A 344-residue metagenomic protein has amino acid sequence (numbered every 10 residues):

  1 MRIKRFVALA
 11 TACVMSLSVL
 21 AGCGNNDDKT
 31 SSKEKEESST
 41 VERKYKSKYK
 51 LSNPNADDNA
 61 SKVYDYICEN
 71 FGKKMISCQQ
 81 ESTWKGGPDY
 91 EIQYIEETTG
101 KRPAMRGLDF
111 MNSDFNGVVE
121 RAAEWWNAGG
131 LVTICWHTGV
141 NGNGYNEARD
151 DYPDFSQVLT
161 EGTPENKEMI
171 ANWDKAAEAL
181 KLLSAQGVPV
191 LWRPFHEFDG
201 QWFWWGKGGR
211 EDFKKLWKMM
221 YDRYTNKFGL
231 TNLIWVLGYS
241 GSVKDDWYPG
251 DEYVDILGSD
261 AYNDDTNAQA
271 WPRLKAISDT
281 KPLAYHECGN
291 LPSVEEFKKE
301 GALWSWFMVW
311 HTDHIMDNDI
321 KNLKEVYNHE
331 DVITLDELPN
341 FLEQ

Functional and structural regions predicted by a protein language model:
S18-G22: C-terminal motif of bacterial Sec signal peptides marking the signal peptidase cleavage site
G24-N26: Bacterial signal peptide processing site
K33-D109, A123, V294-E296, L338-E343: N-terminal module-boundary/linker segments of secreted carbohydrate-active enzymes
S61-V63, G86-I95, G117-E120, K175-A179 (+3 more regions): Alpha-helical scaffolding within the catalytic cores of extracellular/periplasmic polymer-degrading hydrolases
N70-S82, K281-Q344: Substrate-binding cleft of secreted/luminal carbohydrate-active enzymes
C78-Q80, R193-F195, W217-V243, K281-L291: Aromatic-lined carbohydrate-recognition surfaces of secreted/lumenal glycan-active proteins
M111, F115-M219, L230: Substrate-binding cleft of extracellular glycoside hydrolase catalytic domains
K244-D265, M308-W310: Aromatic- and acid-rich polysaccharide-binding/catalytic face of secreted or lumenal carbohydrate-active enzymes
